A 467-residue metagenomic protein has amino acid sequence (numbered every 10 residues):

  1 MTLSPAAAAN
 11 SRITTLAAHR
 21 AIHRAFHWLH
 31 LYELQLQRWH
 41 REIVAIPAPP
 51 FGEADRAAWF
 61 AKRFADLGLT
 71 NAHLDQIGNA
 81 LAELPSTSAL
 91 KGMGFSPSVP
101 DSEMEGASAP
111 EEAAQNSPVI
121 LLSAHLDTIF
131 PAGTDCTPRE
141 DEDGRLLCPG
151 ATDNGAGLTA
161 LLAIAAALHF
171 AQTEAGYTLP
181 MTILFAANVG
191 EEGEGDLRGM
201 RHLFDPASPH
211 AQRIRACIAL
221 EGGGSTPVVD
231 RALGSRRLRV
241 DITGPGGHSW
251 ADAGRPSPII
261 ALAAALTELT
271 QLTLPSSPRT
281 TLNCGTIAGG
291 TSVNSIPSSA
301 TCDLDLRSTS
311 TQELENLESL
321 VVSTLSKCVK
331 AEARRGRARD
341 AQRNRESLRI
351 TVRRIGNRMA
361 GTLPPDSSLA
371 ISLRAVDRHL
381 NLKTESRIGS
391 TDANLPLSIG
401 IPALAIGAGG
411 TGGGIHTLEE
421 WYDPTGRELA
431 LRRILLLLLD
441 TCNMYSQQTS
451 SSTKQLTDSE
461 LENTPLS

Functional and structural regions predicted by a protein language model:
M1, T87-S117, T173, S451-L466: Intrinsic disorder/low-complexity segments
T2-R20, R24, G223, W250 (+1 more regions): Metal-dependent amide/peptide-bond hydrolase catalytic core, centered on the "pita-bread" metallohydrolase fold
L3-G92, E103-L146: Acidic/His- and Gly-rich active-site-bordering loop/insert found across diverse amide/peptide-bond hydrolases
S123-A124, A186-N188, C217-E221, D241-T243 (+1 more regions): Short beta-strand segments
L126-D141, V229-D241, L404, G409: Acidic-glycine-rich active-site phosphate/pyrophosphate-binding loop
C136-C148, D241-G246, R378, I415: Glycine/charged-rich beta-loop-alpha catalytic/anionic-binding loops adjacent to active sites
C148-L233, P275, N294, T449 (+1 more regions): Acidic/histidine-rich catalytic neighborhood of metal-dependent amide-processing enzymes
